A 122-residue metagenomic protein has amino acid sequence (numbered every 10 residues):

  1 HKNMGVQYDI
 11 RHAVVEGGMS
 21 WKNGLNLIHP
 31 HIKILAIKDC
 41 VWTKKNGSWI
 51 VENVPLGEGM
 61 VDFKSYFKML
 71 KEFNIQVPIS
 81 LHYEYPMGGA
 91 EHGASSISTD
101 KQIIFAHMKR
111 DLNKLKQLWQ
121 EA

Functional and structural regions predicted by a protein language model:
H1-Y8, V14-A122: Histidine-acidic metal/acid-base catalytic patches
